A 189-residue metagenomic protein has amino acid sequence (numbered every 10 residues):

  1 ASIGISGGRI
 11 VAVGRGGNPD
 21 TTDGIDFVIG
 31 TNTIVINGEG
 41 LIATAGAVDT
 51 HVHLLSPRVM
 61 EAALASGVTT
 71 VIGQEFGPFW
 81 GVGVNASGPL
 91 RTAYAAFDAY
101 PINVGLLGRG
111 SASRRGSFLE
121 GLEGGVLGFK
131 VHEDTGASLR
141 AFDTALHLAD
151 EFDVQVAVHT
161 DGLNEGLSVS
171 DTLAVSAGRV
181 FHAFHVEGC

Functional and structural regions predicted by a protein language model:
A1-T44: Histidine-rich, glycine-flanked metal-binding segment
S2, G24, V82-A86, A141-T144 (+1 more regions): Short secondary-structure transition/capping segments
V11-A12, P19-T21, L55-S56, P78-V82 (+3 more regions): Flexible loop/turn segments at secondary-structure boundaries
N32-I34, E39-L41, D49-L107, S111-G124 (+2 more regions): Alpha-helical scaffold segments that flank or form the walls of functional sites
I42-G46, H182-A183: Short, basic, glycine/proline-bearing loop/turn elements
A45-S56, V156-L163: Histidine-centered catalytic micro-motifs
R91-T92, A112-C189: Histidine/acidic residue-rich metal-binding segments in metalloenzymes
